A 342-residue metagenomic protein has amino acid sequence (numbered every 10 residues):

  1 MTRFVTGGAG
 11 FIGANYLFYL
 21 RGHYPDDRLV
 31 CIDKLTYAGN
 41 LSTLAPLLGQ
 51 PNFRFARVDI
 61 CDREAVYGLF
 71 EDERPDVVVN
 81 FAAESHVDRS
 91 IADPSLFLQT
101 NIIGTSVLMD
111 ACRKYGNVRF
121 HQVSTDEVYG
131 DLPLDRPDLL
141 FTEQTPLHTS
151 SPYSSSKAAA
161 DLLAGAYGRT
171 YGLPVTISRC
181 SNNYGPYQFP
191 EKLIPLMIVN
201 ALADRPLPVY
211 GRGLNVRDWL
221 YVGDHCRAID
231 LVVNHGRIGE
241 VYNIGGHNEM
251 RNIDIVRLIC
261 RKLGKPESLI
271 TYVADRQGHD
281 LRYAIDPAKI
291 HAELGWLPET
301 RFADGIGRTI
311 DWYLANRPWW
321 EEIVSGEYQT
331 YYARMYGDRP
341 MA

Functional and structural regions predicted by a protein language model:
M1-N183, R308, Y313-N316, E322 (+1 more regions): N-terminal Rossmann-like NAD(P)+-binding domain of SDR-like oxidoreductases, especially those catalyzing
R3-F4, V58, P195, A201-A342: C-terminal substrate-binding subdomain of Rossmann-fold SDR/epimerase-dehydratase oxidoreductases
I12, A38-G39, E64, Q188 (+2 more regions): Residues that form or flank phosphate/diphosphate-binding pockets in enzymes that use nucleotide phosphates
L35, N182-G185, N215-V216, R276-Q277: Short histidine/acidic/glycine/proline-rich micro-motifs that form metal- and phosphate-coordinating active-site loops
L41-L44, L132-D135, Q188-E191, I255-V256 (+1 more regions): Short aromatic-enriched loop/helix-cap "lid" or pocket-rim segments at secondary-structure transitions that line
L47, D135-R136, P190-I198, A274: A glycine/serine/threonine-rich, flexible loop-to-helix segment that serves as the NAD(P) cofactor-binding "lid"
A159, L163, Y167, M197 (+2 more regions): Hydrophobic alpha-helix immediately C-terminal to the catalytic Tyr-X-X-X-Lys motif of short-chain
G185, F189, D218-Y221: Active-site helix-initiating loop/hinge in glycosyltransferases
